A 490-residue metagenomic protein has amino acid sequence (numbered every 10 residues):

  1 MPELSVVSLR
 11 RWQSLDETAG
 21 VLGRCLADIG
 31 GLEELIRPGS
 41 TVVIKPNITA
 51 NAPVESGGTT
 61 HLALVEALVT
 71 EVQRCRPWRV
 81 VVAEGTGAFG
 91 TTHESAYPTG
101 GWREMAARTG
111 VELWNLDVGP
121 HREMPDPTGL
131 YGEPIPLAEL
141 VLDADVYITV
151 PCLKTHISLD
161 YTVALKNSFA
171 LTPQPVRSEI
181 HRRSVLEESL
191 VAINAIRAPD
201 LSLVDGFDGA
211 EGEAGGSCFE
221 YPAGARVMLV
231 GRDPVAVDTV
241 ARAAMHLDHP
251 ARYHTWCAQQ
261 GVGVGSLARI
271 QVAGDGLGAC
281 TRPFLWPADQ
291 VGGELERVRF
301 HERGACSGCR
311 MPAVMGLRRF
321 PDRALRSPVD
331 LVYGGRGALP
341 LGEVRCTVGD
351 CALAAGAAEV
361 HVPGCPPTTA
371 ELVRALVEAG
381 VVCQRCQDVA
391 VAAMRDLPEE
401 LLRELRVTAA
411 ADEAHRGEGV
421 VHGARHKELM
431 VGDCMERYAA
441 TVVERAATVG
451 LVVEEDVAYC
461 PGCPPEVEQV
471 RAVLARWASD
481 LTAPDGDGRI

Functional and structural regions predicted by a protein language model:
M1-G419, G423-I490: N-terminal and secondary-structure boundary signal
